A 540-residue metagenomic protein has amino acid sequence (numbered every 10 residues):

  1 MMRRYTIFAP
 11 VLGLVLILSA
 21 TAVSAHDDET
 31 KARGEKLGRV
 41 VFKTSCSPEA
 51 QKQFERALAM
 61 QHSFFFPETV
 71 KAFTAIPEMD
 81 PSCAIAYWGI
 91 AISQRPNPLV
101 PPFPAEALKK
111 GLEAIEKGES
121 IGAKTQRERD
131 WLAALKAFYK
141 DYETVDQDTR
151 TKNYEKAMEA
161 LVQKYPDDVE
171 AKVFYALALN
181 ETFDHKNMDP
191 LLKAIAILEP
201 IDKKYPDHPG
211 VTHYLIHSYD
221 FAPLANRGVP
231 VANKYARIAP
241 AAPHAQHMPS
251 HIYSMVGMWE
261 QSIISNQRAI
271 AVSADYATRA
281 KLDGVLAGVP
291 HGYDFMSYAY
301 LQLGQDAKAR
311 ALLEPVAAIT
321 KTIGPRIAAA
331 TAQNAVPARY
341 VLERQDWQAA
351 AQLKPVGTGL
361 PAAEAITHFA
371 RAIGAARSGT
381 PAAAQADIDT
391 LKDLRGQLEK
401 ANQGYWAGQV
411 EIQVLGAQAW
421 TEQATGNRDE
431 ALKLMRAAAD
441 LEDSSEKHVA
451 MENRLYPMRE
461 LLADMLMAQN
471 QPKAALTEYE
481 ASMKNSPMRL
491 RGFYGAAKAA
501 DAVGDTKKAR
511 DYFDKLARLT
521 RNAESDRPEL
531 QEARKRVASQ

Functional and structural regions predicted by a protein language model:
P48-R56, S82-N97, A123-E143, D167-D184 (+8 more regions): Amphipathic alpha-helical repeat scaffolds of TPR domains
L58, F64-F65, A91, R95-P102 (+11 more regions): Short coil/turn linking the two alpha-helices of tandem helical-hairpin repeats
M60, Q94, A137, L179 (+8 more regions): Residue at a conserved register position within TPR or TPR-like alpha-solenoid repeats
F66-K71, I90-T125, K136-T149, T182-P190 (+2 more regions): Inter-helical turn/loop elements of alpha-helical hairpins
E78, K164, D202-K204, K234-A241 (+7 more regions): Solenoid-like repeat scaffolds
A84, A91, R95, E106-S120 (+8 more regions): TPR/TPR-like (Sel1-like) alpha-helical repeat modules
